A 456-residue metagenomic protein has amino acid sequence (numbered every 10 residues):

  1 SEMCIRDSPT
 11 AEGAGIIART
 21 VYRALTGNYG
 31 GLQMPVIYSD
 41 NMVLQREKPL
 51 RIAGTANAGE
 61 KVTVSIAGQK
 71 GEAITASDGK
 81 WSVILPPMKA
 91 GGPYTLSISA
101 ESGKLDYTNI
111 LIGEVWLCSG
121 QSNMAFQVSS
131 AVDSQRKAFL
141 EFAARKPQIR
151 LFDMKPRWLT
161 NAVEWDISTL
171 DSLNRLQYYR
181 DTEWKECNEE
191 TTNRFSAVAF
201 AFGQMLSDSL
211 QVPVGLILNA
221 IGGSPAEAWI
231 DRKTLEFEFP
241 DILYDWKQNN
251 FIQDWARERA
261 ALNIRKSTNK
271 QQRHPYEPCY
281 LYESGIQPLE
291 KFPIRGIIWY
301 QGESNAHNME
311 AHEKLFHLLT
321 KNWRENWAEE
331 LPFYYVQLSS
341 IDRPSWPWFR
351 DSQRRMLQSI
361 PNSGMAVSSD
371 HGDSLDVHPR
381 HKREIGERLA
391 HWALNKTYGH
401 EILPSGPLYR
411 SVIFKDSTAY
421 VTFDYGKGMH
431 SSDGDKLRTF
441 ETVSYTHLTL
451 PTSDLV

Functional and structural regions predicted by a protein language model:
S1-E2, R6-Y29, F349-T397: Catalytic His-Asp segment of secreted/periplasmic serine-dependent ester chemistry enzymes
E2-D7, T446-T452: Conserved small/polar residues in nucleotide/adenosyl-binding loops
V36, Q45-K48, N395-D435: Surface beta-strand/loop "capping" patches
E60-A67, G428-Y445: Beta-strand-rich binding/interaction modules
E60-S122: Extended acidic/polar, glycine-enriched regions that form or flank non-catalytic beta-rich accessory modules
V132-E186, L210-C279: Surface-exposed loop and adjacent secondary-structure segments within mature catalytic domains
L210-G215, F292-G296, A328-Y334, S359-G364: Loop/turn elements at helix/coil->beta-strand transitions in domains of secreted/extracellular proteins
P275-P288, K314-N322, W346-R354: Alpha-helical scaffolding within the catalytic cores of extracellular/periplasmic polymer-degrading hydrolases
